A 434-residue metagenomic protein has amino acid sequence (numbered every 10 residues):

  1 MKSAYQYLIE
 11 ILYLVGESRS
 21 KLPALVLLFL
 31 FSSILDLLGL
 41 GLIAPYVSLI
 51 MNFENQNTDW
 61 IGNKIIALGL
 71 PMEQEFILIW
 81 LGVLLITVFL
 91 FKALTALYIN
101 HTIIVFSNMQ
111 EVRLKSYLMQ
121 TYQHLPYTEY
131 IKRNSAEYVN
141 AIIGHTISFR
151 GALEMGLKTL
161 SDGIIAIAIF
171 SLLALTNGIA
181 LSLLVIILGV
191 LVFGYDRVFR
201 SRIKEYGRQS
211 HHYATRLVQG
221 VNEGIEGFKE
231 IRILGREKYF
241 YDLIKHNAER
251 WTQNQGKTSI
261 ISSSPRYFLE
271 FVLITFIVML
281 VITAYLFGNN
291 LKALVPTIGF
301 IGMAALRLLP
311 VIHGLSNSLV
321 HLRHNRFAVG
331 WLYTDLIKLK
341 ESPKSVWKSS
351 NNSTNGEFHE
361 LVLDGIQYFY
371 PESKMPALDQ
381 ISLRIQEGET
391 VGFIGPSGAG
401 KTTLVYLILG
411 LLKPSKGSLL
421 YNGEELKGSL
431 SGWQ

Functional and structural regions predicted by a protein language model:
M1-G39, M51-L84, F91-I103, S107 (+8 more regions): Membrane-integrated ABC transporters
V15, I103, Q123-I169, E226 (+2 more regions): Juxtamembrane loop-to-helix connectors within ABC transporter transmembrane domains
L25-F31, K158-Q209, M279-L294: Transmembrane helices of ABC transporter permease
E54-N55, N108, S116-T146, G220-L243 (+4 more regions): Short intracellular "coupling" helices and adjacent cytoplasmic loop segments at the cytosolic face of multi-pass
L85-K92, G189-V190, R266-L269, L273 (+1 more regions): Hydrophobic alpha-helical segments in the permease module
Y213, K229-R236, I260-S263, L308-I337: Cytosolic ends of transmembrane helices, especially the final helix of ABC transmembrane type-1 domains
I394-P396: The feature captures the beta-strand-to-loop junction immediately N-terminal to the Walker
L409: Helix-to-loop junction immediately C-terminal to a conserved catalytic motif
